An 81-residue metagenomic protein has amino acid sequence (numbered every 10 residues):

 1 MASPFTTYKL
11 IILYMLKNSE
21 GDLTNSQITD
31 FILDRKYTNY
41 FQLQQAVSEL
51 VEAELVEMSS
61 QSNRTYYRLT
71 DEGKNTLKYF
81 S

Functional and structural regions predicted by a protein language model:
M1-S19: Short alpha-helical segments that sit at the start of domains
K17-T24, T38: Short capping segments at the starts of secondary-structure elements
D22-I32: Short acidic, hydrophobic short linear motifs in intrinsically disordered regions
Y37-E52: Short amphipathic alpha-helical interaction segments
V51-Q61: A short, conserved structural fragment
N63-T70: Minor-groove-contacting beta-hairpin "wing" of winged helix-turn-helix DNA-binding domains
D71-S81: Short, amphipathic alpha-helical interaction segments positioned at domain boundaries
